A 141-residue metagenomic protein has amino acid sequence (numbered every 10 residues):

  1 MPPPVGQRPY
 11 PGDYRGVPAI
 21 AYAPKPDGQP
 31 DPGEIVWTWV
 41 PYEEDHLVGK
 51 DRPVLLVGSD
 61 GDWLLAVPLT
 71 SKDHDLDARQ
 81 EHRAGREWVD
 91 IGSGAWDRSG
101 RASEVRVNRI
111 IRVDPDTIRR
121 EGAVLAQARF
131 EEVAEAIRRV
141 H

Functional and structural regions predicted by a protein language model:
M1-R52, L56-H141: Conserved functional hotspots at enzyme active or ligand-binding sites that engage polyanionic ligands
